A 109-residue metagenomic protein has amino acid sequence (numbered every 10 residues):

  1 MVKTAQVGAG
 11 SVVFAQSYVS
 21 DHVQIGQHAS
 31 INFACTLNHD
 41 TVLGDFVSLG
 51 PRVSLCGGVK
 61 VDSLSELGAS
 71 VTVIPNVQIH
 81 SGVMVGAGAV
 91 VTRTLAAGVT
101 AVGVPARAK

Functional and structural regions predicted by a protein language model:
M1-N38, G44-D45, S63, A97 (+1 more regions): Domain-scale signature associated with acetyltransferase and cell-envelope carbohydrate enzymes
F33, V42-D45, G50-K109: Glycine-rich hexapeptide-repeat left-handed beta-helix
